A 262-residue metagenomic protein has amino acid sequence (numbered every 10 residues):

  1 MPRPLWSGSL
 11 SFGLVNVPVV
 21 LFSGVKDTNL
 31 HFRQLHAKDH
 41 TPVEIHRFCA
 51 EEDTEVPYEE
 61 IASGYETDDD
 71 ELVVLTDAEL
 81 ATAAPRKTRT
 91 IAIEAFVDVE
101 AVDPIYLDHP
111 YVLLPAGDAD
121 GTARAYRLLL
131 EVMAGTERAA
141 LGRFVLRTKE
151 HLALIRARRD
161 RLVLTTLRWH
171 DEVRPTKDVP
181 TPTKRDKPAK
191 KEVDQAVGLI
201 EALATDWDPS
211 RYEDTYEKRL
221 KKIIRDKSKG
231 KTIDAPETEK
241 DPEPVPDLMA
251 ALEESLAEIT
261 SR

Functional and structural regions predicted by a protein language model:
M1-R262: Boundary segments of small protein-protein interaction reader/adaptor domains
